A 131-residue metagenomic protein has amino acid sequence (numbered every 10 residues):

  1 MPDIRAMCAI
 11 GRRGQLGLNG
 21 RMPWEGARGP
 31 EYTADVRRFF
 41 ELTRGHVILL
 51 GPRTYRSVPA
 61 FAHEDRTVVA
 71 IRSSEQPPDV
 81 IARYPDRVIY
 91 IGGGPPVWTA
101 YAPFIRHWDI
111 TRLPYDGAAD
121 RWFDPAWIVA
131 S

Functional and structural regions predicted by a protein language model:
M1-S131: Enzymes that bind and transform nitrogen-containing heteroaromatic metabolites
